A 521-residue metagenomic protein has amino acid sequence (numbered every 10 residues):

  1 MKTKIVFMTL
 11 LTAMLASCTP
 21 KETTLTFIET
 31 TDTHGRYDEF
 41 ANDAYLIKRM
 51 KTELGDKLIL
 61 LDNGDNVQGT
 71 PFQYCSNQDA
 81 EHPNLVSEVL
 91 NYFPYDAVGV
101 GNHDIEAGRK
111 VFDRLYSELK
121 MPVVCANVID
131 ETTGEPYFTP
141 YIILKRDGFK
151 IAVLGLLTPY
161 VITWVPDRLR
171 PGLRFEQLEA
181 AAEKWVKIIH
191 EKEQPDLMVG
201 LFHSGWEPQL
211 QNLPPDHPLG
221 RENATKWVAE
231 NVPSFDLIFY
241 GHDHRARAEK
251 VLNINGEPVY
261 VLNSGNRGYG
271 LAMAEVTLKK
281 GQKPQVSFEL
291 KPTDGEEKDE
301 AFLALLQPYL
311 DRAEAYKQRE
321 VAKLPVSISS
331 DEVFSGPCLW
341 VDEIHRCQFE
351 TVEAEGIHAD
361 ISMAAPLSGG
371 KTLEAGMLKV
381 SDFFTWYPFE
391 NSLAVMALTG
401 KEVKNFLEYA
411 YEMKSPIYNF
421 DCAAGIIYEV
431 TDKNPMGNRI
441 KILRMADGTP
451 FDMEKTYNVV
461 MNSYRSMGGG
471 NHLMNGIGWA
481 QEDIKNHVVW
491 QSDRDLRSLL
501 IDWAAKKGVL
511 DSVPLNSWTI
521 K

Functional and structural regions predicted by a protein language model:
I5-M14: Sec-dependent N-terminal signal peptides
M14-S17, A505: Intrinsic disorder/low-complexity segments
T19-G295, S335, L339-E350, S362 (+3 more regions): Acidic, metal/ion-coordinating pockets
T23-T26, T30, R36-E39, L46 (+6 more regions): Catalytic centers of hydrolytic enzymes
